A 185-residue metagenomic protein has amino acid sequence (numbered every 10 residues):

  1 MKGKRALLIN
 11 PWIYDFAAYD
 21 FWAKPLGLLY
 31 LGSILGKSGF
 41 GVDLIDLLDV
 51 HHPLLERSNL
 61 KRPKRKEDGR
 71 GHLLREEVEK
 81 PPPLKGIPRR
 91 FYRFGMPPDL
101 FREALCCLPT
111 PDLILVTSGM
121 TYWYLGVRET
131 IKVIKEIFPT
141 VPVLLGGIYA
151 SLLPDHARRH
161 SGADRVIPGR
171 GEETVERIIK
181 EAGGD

Functional and structural regions predicted by a protein language model:
M1: Adenosyl-5′-phosphate
K4, I13, F21-G27, L31-H51 (+1 more regions): Glycine-rich beta-alpha loop elements in corrinoid/cobalamin-binding modules across cobalamin-dependent enzymes
N10-F16: Short polar catalytic/cofactor-binding loops
F16-W22, E56, L60-K61: Short, flexible/disordered intra-domain loops and linkers
H52, R57-E76, P83-L108: Glycine-rich, highly charged phosphate/nucleotide-binding loops
